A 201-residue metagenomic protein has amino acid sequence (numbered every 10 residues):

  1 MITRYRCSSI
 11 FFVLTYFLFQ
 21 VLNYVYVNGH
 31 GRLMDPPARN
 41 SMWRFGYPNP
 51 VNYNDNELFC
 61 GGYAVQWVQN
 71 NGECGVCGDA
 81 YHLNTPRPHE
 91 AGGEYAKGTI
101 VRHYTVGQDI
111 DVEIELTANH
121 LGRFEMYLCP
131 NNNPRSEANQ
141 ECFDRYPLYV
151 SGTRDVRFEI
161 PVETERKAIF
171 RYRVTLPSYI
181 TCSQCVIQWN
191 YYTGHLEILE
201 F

Functional and structural regions predicted by a protein language model:
M1-C7: N-terminal secretory signal peptides that target proteins for export/translocation
I2, L14-D35: N-terminal signal peptide
S8-L14: Sec-dependent N-terminal signal peptides
Y26-F201: Structured recognition/catalytic domains enriched at protein termini, typified by the LPMO catalytic fold at the mature
